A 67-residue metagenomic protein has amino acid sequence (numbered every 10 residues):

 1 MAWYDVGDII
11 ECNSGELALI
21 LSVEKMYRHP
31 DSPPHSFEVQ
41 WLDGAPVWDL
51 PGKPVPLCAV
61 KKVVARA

Functional and structural regions predicted by a protein language model:
E16-M26: Short beta-strand-centered aromatic/proline hotspots
I20, P30, D49-L50: Short acidic, gly/pro-rich beta-turn/loop elements at beta-sheet edges and active-site/ligand-binding grooves
Y27-E38: Short, solvent-exposed secondary-structure boundary/capping segments
S36-A67: Intrinsically disordered, low-complexity, charged/polar segments
